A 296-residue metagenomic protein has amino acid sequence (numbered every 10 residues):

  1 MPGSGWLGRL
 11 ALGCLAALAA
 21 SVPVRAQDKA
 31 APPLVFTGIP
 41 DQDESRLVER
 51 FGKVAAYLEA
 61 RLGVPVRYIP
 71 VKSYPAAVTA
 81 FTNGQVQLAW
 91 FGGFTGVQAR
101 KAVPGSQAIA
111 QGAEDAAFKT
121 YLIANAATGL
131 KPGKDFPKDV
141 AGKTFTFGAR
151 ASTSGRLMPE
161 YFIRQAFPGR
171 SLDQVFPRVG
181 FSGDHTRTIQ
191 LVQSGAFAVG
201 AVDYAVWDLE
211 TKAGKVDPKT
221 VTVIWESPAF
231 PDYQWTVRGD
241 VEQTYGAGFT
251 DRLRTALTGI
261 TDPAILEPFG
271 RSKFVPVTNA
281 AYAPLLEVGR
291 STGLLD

Functional and structural regions predicted by a protein language model:
A30-F51, S154, F274: Extracytoplasmic "Venus flytrap"
L34, E44-P65, A264-I265: Short, polar/charged alpha-helical segment
V35, I39-P40, A113-Y121, K215-T244 (+2 more regions): Periplasmic-binding protein-like
K53-G63, S154-F181, L209-V216, S291-L295: Ligand-binding cleft/hinge of the Venus flytrap
Y68-T79, G92, S171-Q190, P231: Short helix-initiation/N-cap motifs at beta->coil->alpha
W90-V103, R164-Q165, L191-S194, A198-P218: A ligand-binding cleft/hinge motif common to bilobed small-molecule-binding domains
G112-P168: A conserved helix-loop-strand patch within extracytoplasmic ligand-binding domains of the periplasmic binding
T144-Q165, D251-D296: Ligand-binding clefts/hinges and TM-proximal coupling segments of bilobed small-molecule sensing domains
